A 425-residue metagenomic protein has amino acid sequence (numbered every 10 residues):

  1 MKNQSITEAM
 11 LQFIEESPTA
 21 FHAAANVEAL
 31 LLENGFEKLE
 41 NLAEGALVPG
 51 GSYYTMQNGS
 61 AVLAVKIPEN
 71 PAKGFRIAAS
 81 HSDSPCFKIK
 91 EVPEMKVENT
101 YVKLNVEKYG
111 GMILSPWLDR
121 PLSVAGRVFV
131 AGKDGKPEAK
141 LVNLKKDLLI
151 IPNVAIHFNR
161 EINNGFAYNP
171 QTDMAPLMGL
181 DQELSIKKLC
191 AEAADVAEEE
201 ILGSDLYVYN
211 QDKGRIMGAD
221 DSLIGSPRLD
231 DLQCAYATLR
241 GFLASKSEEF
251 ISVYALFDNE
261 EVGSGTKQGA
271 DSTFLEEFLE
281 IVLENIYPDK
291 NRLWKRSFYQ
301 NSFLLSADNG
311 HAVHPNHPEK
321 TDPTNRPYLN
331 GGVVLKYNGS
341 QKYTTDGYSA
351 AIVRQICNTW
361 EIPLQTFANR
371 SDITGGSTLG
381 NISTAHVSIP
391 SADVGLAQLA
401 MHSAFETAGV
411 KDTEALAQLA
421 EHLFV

Functional and structural regions predicted by a protein language model:
M1-V425: N-terminal hydrophobic/helix-forming segments and targeting peptides
